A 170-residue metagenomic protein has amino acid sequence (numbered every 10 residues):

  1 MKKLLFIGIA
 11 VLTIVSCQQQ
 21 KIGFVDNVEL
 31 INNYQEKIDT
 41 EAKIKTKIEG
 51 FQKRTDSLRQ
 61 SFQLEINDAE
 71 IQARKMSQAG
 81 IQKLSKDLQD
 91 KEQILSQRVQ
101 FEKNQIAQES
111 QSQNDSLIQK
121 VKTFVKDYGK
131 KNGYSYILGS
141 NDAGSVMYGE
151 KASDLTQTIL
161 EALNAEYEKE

Functional and structural regions predicted by a protein language model:
M1-L4: Positively charged n-region of N-terminal signal peptides that target proteins for export
F6-I9: Sec-dependent N-terminal signal peptides
T13-S16: C-terminal motif of bacterial Sec signal peptides marking the signal peptidase cleavage site
Q18-K21, V25-E170: Amphipathic, charged alpha-helical segments and their helix-to-coil junctions in extracytoplasmic/peripheral assemblies
